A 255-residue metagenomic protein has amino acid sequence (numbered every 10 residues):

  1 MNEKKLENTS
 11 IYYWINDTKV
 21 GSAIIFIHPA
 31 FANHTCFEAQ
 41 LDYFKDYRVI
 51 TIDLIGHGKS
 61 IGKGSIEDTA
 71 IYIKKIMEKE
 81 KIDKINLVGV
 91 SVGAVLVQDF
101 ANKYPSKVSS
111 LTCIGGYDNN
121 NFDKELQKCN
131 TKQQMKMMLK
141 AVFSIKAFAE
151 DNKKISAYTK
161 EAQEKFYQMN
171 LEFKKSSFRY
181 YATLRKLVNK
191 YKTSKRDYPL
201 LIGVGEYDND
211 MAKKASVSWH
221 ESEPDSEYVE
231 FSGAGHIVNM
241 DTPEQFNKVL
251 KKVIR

Functional and structural regions predicted by a protein language model:
M1-S10: N-terminal cap/lid segment of alpha/beta-hydrolase-fold proteins
T9-K59: Conserved HGGG/HGGXW glycine-rich cap/lid loop of the alpha/beta-hydrolase fold
I50-V88, K248: Active-site loop/oxyanion-hole signature of alpha/beta-hydrolase fold enzymes
G89-V97: Gly/Ala-rich beta-loop-alpha elbow adjacent to hydrolase catalytic centers
Q98, N102-K103, S109-L139: Flexible "cap/lid" loop of the alpha/beta hydrolase fold
F122-K124, A141-K195: Conserved alpha/beta-hydrolase catalytic His-Asp/Glu region
P199-A234, M240: Conserved loop-alpha-helix segment in the C-terminal half of the alpha/beta-hydrolase fold that carries the catalytic
M240-K252: Post-His helix in hydrolase/transferase enzymes
